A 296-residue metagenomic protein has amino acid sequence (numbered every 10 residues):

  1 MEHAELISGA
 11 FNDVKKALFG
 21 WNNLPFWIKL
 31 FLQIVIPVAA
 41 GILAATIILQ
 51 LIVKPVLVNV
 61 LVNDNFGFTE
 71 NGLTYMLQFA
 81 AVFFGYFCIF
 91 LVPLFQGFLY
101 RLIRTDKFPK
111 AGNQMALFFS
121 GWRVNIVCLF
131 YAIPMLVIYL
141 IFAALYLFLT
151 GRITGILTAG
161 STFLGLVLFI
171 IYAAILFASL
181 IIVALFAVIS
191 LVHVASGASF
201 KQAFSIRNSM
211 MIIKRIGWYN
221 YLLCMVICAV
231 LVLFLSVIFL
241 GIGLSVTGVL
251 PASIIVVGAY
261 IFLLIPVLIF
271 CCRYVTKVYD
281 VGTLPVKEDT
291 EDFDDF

Functional and structural regions predicted by a protein language model:
M1, G282-F296: Short, charged juxtamembrane terminal tails flanking transmembrane helices
E2-A40, G112-I138, V183-V237, Y279: Interfacial aromatic "cap" segments that immediately flank transmembrane helices in multipass membrane proteins
E5, G9, N22, F26 (+10 more regions): Membrane-helix interfacial "entry" motifs
L30-T105, V127-C128, A132-A143, L180: Short, small/hydrophobic-residue-rich motifs at membrane-helix boundaries and re-entrant hairpins of integral membrane
L51, L149, I153, G241-T247: Juxtamembrane "helix-exit" motif on the non-cytosolic side of transmembrane helices
L57-N59, S236-F239, G243: Extended intrinsically disordered, low-complexity coil regions enriched in Ser, Thr, Gly, Ala and often Pro
Y75-F108, T162-Q202, G243, T247-V286: Selective recognition of hydrophobic, aromatic-rich stretches within alpha-helical transmembrane segments of polytopic
I133-V183: Extracellular-facing segments of soluble proteins and assemblies that are Gly/Ser/Thr-biased and enriched in aromatics
